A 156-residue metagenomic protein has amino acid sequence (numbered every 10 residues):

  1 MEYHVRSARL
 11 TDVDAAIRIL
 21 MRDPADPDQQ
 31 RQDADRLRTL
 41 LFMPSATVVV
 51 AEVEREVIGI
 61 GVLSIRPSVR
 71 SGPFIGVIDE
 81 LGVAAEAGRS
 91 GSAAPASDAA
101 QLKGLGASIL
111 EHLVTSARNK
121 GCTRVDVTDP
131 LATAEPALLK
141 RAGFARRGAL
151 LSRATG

Functional and structural regions predicted by a protein language model:
Y3, S7-T11, A15-P73, D79 (+1 more regions): Acetyl-CoA-dependent GNAT
R9, R66, A84-E86, S97 (+1 more regions): Residue-level recognition of the GNAT/N-acetyltransferase active site
G72-A96: Conserved acetyl-CoA binding element of GNAT-fold acetyltransferases
S90-T115, R141: Conserved acetyl-CoA-binding loop-helix of GNAT-fold acetyltransferases
L110, T133-E135: Short glycine/proline-centered loop/turn elements that form peptide/ligand docking sites
A117-P130: Conserved GNAT acetyl-CoA-binding A-motif
L139-A149: Conserved acetyl-CoA-binding loop of GNAT-fold acetyltransferases
